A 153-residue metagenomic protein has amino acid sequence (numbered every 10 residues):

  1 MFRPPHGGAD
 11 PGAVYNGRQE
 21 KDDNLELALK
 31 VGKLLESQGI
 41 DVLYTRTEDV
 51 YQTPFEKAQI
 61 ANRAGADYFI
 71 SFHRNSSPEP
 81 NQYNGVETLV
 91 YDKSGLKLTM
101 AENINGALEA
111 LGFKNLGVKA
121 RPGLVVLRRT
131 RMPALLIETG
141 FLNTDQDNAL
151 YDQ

Functional and structural regions predicted by a protein language model:
M1-G17: Short glycine-rich His-centered loop
R18-Q153: Active-site-proximal helix/loop segments of hydrolytic enzymes
